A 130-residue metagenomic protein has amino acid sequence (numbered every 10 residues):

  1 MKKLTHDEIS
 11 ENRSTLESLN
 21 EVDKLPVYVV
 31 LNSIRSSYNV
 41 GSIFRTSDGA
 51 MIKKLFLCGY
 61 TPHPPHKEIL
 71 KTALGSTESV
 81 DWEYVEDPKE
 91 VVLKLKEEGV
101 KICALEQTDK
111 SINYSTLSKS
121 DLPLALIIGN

Functional and structural regions predicted by a protein language model:
M1-N130: Post-transcriptional modification and biogenesis factors for structured RNAs of the translation apparatus
